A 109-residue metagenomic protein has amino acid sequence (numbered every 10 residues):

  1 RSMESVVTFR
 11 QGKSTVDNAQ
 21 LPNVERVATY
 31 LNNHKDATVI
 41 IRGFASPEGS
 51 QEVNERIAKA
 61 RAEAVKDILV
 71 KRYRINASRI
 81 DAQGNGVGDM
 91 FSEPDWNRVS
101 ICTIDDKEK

Functional and structural regions predicted by a protein language model:
R1-T38, E93-W96, S100-K109: Periplasmic peptidoglycan-binding/tethering modules of Gram-negative envelope proteins
A19-L21, F44-K109: Periplasmic OmpA-like peptidoglycan-binding domain that tethers envelope proteins to the cell wall
I41: Conserved phosphate/oxyanion-binding catalytic-loop motifs
